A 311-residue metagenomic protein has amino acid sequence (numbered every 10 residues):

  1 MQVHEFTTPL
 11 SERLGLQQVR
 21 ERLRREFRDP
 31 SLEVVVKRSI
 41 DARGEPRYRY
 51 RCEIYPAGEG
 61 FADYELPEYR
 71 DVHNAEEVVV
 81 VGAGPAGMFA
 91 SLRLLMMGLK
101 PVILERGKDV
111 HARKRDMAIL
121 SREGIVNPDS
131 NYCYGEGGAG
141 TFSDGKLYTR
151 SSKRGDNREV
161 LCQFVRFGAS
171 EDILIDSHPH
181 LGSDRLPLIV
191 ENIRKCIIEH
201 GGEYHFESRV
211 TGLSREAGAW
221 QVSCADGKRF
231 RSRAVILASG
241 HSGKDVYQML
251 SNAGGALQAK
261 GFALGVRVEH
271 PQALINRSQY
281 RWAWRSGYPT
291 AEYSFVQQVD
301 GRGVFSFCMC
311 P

Functional and structural regions predicted by a protein language model:
M1-P46, C52-F142, K146-F167, E171-P311: Residues forming the flavin
